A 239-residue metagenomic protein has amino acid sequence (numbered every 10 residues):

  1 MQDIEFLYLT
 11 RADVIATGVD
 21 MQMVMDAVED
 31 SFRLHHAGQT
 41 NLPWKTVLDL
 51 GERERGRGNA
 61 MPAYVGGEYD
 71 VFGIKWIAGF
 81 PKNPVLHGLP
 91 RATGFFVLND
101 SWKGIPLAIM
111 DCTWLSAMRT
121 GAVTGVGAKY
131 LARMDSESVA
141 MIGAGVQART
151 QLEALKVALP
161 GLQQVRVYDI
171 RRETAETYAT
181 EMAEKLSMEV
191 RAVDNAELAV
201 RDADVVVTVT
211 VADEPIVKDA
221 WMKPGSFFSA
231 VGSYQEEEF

Functional and structural regions predicted by a protein language model:
M1-A117, G125, A132-D135: N-terminal ligand-binding/catalytic initiation module
L131-S138, G161, K223-P224: Short helix-loop-beta connector
A144-G145: Glycine-rich Rossmann-fold phosphate-binding loop(s) that bind the pyrophosphate of adenine dinucleotide cofactors
A148-R149: N-terminal Rossmann-fold NAD(P) dinucleotide-binding loop
A158-A183: NAD(P)-binding Rossmann-fold cofactor-contacting core
L186-A203, D219-A220: Short acidic low-complexity segments
T210-A212, G232-S233: Short glycine-/small-residue-rich Rossmann-like dinucleotide-binding loops
M222-K223, V231-F239: Rossmann-fold NAD(P)-binding glycine/threonine-rich loop
